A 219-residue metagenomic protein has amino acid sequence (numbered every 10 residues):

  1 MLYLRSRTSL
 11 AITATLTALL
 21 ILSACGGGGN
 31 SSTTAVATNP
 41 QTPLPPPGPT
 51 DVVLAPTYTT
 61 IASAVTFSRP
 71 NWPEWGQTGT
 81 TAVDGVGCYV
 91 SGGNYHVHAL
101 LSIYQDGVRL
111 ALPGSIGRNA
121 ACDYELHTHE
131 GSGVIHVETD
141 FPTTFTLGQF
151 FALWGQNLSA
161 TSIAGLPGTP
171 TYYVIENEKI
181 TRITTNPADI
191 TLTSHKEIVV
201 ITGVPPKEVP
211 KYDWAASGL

Functional and structural regions predicted by a protein language model:
L2-A14: Bacterial N-terminal signal peptides that target proteins for export
T15-L19: Alpha-helical transmembrane segments
I21-A24: C-terminal motif of bacterial Sec signal peptides marking the signal peptidase cleavage site
G26-G28: Short, conserved catalytic or interaction motifs in soluble domains
N30-L219: Ubiquitin-like/PB1-type beta-grasp interaction modules and other compact soluble beta-rich domains
